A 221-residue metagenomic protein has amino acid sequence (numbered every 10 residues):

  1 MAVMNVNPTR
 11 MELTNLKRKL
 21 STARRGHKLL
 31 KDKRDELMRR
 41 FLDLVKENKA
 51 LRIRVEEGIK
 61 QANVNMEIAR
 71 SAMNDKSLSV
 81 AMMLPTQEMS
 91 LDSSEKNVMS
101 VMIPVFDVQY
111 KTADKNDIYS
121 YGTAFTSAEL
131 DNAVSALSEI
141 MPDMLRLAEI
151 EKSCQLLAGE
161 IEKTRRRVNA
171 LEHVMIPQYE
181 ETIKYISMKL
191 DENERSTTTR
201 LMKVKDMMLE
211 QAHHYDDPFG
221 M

Functional and structural regions predicted by a protein language model:
M1-M221: Charge-rich amphipathic alpha-helical interaction elements
